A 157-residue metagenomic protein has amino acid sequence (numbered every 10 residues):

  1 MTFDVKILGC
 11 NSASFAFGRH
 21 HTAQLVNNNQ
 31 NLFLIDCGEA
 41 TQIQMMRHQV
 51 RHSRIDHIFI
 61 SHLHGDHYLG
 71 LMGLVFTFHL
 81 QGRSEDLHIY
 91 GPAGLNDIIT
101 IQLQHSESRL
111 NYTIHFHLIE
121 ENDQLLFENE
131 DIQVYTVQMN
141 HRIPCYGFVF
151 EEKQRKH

Functional and structural regions predicted by a protein language model:
M1-H157: Binuclear metal-dependent hydrolase catalytic cores
